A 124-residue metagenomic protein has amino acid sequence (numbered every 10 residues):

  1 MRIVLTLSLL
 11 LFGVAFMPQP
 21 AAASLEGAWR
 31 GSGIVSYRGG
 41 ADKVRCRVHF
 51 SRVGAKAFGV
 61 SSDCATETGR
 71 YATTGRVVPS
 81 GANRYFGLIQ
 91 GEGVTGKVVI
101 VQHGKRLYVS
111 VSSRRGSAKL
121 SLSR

Functional and structural regions predicted by a protein language model:
M1-V4: Positively charged n-region of N-terminal signal peptides that target proteins for export
F12-P20: C-terminal segment of classical bacterial N-terminal signal peptides
A23-R124: Central antiparallel beta-sheet cores of small beta-barrel/beta-sandwich binding domains
